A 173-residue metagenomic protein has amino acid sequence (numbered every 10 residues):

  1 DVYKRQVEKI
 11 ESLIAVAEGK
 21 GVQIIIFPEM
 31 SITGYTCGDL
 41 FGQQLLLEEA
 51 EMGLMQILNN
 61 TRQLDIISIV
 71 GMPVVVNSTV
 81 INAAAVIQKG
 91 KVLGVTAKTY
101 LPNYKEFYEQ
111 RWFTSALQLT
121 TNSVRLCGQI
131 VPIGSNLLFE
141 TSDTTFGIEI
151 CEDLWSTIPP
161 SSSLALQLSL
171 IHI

Functional and structural regions predicted by a protein language model:
D1-H172: Enzyme catalytic cores with a strong preference for nitrogen-chemistry domains
